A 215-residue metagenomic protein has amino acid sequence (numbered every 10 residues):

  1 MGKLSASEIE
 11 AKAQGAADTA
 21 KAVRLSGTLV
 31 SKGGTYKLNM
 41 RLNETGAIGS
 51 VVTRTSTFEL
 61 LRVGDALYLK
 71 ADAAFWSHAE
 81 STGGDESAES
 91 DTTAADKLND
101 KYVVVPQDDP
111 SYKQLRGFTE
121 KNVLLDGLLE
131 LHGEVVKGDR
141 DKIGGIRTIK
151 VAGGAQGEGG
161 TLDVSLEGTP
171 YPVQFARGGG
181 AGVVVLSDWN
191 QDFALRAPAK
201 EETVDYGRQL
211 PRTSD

Functional and structural regions predicted by a protein language model:
M1-K37, E202, G207-D215: N-terminal leader/targeting segments and the immediate start of mature chains
A13, L38-E44, L60, V164-L166 (+1 more regions): Extended lipid/amphipathic-ligand handling interfaces
A17-K21, A71, P106, H132: Sec/Tat-exported extracytoplasmic proteins
R24-G27, S31, T35-F75: N-terminal beta-strand/beta-hairpin edge segment
V52-S56, K70-W76, A152-E158, R177-G180: Secondary-structure transition/turn motif
K70-V123: Acidic/charged, solvent-exposed loop-and-adjacent secondary-structure segments enriched in E/D, K/R, S/T, and G/P
G127-V136: A short, amphipathic edge element
G138-E202: Gly/Pro-enriched, hydrophobic low-complexity segments that function as extracytoplasmic propeptides/linkers
